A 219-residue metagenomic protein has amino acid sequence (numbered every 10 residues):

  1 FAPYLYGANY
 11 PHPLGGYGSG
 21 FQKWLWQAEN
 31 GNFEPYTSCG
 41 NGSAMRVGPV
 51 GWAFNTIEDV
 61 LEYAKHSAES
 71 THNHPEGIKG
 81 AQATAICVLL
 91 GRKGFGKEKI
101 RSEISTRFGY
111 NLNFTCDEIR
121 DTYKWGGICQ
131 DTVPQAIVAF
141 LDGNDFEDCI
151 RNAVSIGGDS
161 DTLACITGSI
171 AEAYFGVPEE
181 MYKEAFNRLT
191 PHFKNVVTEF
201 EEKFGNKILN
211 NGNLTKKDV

Functional and structural regions predicted by a protein language model:
F1-V219: Structured, active/binding-site neighborhoods that engage oxygen-rich ligands
